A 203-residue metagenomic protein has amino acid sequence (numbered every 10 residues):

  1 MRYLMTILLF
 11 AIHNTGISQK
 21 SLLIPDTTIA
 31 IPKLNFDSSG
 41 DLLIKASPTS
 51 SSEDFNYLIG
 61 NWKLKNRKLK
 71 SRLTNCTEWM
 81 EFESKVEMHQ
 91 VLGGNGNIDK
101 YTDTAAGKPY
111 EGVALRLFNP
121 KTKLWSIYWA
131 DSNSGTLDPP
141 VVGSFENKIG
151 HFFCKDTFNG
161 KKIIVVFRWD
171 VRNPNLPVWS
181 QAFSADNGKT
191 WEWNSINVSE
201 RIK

Functional and structural regions predicted by a protein language model:
M1-T27: Bacterial Sec-dependent N-terminal signal peptides
K20-K203: Hydrophobic small-molecule pocket/channel-lining residues, especially in calycin-type beta-barrels
